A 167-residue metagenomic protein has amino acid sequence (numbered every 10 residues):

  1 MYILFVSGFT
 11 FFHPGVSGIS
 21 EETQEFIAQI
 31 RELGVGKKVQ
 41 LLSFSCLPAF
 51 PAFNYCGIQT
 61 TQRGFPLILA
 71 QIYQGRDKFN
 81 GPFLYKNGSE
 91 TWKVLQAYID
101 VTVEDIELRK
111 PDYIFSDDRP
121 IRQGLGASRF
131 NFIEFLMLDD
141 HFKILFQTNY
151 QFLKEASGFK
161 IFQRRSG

Functional and structural regions predicted by a protein language model:
M1-G18, R63: Transmembrane alpha-helical segments
M1-L4, F26, K37: Active-site and ligand/interface coordination hotspots across diverse enzymes and nucleic-acid-associated assemblies
F12-V16, S20, N54, W92: Short, surface-exposed loop/turn motifs that are enriched in glycine and acidic residues and include a nearby proline
G15-L33: A short, well-structured juxtamembrane/interface segment
G18, L41-F44, V94, I133-E134: Residues that cap or flank secondary-structure elements
A28-F83, D105-L125: Short periplasmic/luminal acceptor-recognition loop of GT-C membrane glycosyltransferases, typified by
R76-S157: Periplasmic/luminal catalytic loop of GT-C fold multi-pass membrane glycosyltransferases that transfer sugars from
G158-G167: Core SAM-dependent methyltransferase catalytic element
